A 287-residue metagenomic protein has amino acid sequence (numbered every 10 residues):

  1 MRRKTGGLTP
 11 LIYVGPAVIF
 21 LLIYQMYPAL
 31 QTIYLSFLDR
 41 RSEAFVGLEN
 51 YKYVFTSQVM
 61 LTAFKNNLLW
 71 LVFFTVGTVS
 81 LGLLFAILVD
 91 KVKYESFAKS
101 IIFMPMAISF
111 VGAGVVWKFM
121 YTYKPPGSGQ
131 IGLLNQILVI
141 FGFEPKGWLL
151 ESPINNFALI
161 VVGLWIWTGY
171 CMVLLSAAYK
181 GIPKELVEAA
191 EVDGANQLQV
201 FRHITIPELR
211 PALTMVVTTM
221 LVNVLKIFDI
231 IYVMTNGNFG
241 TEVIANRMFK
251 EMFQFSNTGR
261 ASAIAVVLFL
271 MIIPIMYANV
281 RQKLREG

Functional and structural regions predicted by a protein language model:
R2-G287: A structural signal for multi-pass alpha-helical bundles of membrane permease subunits that mediate small-molecule
